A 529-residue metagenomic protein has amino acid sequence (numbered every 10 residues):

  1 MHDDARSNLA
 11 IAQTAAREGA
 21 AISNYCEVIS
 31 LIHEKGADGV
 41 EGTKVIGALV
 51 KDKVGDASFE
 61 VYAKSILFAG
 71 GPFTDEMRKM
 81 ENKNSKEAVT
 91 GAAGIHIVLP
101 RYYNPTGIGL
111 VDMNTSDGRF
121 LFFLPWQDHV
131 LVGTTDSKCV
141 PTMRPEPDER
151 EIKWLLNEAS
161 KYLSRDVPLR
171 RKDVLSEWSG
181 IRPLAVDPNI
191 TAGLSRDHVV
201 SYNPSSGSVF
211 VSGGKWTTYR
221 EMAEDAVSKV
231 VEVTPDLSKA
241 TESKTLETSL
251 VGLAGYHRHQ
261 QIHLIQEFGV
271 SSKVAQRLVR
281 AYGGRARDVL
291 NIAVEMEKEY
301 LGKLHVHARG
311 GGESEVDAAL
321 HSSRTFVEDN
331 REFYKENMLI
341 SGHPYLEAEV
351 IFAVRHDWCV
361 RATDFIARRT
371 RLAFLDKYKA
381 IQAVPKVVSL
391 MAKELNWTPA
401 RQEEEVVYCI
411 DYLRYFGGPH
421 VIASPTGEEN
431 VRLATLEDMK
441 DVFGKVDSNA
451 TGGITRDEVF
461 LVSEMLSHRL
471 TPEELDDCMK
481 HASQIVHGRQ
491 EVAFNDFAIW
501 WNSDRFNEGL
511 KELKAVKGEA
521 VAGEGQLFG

Functional and structural regions predicted by a protein language model:
M1-C26: Active-site/ligand-binding neighborhood in enzyme catalytic cores
D3-R6, R17-E18, G70-T74, K83-S85 (+6 more regions): C-terminal accessory subdomains/tails of enzymes that are appended
I22-N24, F68, V132: General beta-strand structural signal in soluble alpha/beta enzymes
N24-I46: A conserved short coil-to-beta-strand element within the FAD-binding core of flavoproteins
V28-L31, F122-F123, V200: A structural signal for short hydrophobic beta-strand segments in well-ordered beta-sheet cores
G47-D52: Short beta-strand segments that buttress and anchor functional surface loops
V54-S65: Core beta-strand elements of the Rossmann-like FAD/NAD(P) dinucleotide-binding domain in flavoenzyme oxidoreductases
